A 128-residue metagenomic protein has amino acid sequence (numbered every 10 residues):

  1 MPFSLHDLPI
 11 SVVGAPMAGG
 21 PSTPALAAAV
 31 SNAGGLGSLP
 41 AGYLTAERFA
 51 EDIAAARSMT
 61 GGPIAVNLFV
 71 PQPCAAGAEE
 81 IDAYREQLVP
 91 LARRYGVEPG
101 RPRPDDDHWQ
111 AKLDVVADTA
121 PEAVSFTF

Functional and structural regions predicted by a protein language model:
M1-F128: Active-site entrance/lid segments in N-terminal catalytic domains of soluble metabolic enzymes
